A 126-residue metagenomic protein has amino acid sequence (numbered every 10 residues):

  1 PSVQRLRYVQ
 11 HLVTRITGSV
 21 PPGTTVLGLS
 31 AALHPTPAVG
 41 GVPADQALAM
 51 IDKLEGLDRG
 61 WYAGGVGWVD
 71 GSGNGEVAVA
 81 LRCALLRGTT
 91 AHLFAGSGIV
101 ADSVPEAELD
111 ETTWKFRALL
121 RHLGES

Functional and structural regions predicted by a protein language model:
P1-D52, G124: Contiguous alpha-helical scaffold segments within structured protein domains that host functional hotspots
L33-S126: Glycine-rich, small/acidic residue-mixed loop/short-helix segments
